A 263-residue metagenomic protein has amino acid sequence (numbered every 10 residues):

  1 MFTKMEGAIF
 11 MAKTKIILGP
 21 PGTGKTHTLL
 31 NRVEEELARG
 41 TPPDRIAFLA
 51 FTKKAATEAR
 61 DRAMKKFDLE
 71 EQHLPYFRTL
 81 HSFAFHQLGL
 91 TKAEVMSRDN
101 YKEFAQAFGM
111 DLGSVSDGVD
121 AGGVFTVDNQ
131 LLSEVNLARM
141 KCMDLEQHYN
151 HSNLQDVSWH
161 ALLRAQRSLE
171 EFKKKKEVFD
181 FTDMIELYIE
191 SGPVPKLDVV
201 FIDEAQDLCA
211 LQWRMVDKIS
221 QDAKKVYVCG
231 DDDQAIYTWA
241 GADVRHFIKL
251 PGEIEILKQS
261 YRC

Functional and structural regions predicted by a protein language model:
F2-E94: P-loop NTPase Walker
F2-G19, H27-T28, R45, V115-F201 (+2 more regions): Accessory N-terminal region flanking or inserted into the helicase ATPase core in nucleic-acid motor proteins
P20-T23, F51-K54, F83, Q206-C263: Conserved helicase motor core of SF1/SF2 NTP-dependent helicases
P43, E71-L74, K196, A223 (+1 more regions): A generic structural signal for alpha->beta connector loops
F48, F201, V228: Conserved SAM-binding loop
A59-A63, Q87-T91, Y188, Q212 (+2 more regions): Short, flexible helix/strand-to-coil boundary loops that buttress conserved ligand/catalytic motifs in alpha/beta
F85-Q130, V135: A basic- and aromatic-enriched beta-loop-alpha substructure that forms the phosphate/nucleotide- and DNA/RNA-contacting
